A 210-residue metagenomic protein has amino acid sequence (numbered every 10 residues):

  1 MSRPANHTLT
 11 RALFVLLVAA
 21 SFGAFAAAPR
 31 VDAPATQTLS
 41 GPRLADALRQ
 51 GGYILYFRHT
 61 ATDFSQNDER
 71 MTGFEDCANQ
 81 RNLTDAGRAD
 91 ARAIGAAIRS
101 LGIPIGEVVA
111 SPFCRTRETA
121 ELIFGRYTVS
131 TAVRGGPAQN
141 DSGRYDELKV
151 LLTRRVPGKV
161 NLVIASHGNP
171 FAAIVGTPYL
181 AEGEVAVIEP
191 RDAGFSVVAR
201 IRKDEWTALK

Functional and structural regions predicted by a protein language model:
S2-F14: Bacterial N-terminal signal peptides that target proteins for export
S21-G23: N-terminal signal peptide c-region/cleavage motif recognized by signal peptidases
A28-T131, G136-N140, T177-S196, I201-K210: Active-site-proximal alpha-helix that buttresses catalytic centers in soluble enzyme cores
G52-I54, G158-S166: Generic beta-sheet signal
A97-S100, V150-R154: A generic secondary-structure signal
V133-D141, Y145-T153: All-alpha RGS (Regulator of G-protein Signaling) helical domain and cognate RGS-like helical scaffolds
R154-V160, P190-D192: A short, structured loop/turn motif at beta-sheet edges
